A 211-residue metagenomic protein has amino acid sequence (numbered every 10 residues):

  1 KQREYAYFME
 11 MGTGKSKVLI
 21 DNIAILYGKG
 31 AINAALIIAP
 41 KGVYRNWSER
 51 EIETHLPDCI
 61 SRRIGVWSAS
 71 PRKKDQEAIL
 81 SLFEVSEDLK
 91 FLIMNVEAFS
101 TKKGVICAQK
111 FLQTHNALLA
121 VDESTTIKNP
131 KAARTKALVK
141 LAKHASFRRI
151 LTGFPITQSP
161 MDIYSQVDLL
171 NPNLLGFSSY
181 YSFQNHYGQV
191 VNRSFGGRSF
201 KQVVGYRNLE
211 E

Functional and structural regions predicted by a protein language model:
Q2-N22: Walker A/P-loop
Q2-Y7, N33, K90, S146-F147: Pre-Walker A (Motif I) flank of P-loop NTPase domains
Y7, I37, L151: Hydrophobic anchor at the beta1->P-loop junction of P-loop NTPases
S16-V18, A31-T54, T157-D162: Conserved Walker A/P-loop ATP-binding site and its immediately adjacent core in helicase/helicase-like ATPase domains
A34, H55-G65, A117-L118, T135-E211: Conserved P-loop NTPase motor "coupling/switch" region that bridges the ATPase
I38, V43-F91: Conserved nucleic-acid-binding Ia/Ib motif block in the N-terminal RecA-like helicase ATPase lobe
K73-L92, V96-H115, N129: Conserved helix/coil segment N-terminal to the catalytic DExD/H
D122-E123: Walker B catalytic acidic pair
